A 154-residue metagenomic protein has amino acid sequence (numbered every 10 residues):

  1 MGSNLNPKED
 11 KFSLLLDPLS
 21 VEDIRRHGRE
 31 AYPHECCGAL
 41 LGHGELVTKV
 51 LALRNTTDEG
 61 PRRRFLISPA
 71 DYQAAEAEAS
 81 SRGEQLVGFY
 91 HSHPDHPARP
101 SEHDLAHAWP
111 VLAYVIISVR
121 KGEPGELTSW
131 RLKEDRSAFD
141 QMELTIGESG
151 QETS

Functional and structural regions predicted by a protein language model:
M1-L86, P94-S154: Conserved beta-strand-loop surface patch within small alpha/beta domains used for substrate/adaptor or ligand engagement
F89: Conserved, mostly hydrophobic/aromatic
